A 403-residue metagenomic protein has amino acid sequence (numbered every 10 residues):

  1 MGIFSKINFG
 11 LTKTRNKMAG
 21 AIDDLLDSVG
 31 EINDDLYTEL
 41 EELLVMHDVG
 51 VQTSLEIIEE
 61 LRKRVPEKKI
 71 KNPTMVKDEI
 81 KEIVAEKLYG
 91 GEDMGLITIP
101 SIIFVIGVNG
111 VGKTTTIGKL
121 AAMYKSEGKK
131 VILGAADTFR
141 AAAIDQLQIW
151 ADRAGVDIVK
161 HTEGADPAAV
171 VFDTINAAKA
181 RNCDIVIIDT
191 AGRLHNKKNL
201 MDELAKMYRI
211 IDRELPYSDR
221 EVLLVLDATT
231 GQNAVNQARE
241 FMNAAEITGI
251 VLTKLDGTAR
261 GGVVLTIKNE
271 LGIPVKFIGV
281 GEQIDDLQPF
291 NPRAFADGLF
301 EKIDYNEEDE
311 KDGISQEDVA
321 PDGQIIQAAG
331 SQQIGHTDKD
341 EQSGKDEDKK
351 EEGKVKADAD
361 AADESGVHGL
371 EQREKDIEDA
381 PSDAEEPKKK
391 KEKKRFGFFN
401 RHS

Functional and structural regions predicted by a protein language model:
G2, F9, K17, M75 (+1 more regions): Coil-to-alpha-helix initiation sites in intrinsically disordered, low-complexity, charged segments
N8, K13-A136, A143-E163, V171-K179 (+1 more regions): Primarily NTPase-proximal linker/entry elements flanking Walker-type ATP/GTP-binding cores
I106-G107, D189, V225, G279: Short beta-strand segments
V111-G118, A141-A143, N233-V235, T258-G262: Short glycine/serine/threonine-rich phosphate/pyrophosphate-binding segments that cradle anionic phosphate groups
P167-R181, N196-D304: Conserved catalytic-core segment of NTP-binding enzymes
A191-R193: Short glycine-rich anion-binding loops that position phosphate/pyrophosphate groups of nucleotides and phosphorylated
A244, T248-G344, K349-D383, K388-S403: C-terminal lobe/tail of nucleotide-utilizing enzymes
